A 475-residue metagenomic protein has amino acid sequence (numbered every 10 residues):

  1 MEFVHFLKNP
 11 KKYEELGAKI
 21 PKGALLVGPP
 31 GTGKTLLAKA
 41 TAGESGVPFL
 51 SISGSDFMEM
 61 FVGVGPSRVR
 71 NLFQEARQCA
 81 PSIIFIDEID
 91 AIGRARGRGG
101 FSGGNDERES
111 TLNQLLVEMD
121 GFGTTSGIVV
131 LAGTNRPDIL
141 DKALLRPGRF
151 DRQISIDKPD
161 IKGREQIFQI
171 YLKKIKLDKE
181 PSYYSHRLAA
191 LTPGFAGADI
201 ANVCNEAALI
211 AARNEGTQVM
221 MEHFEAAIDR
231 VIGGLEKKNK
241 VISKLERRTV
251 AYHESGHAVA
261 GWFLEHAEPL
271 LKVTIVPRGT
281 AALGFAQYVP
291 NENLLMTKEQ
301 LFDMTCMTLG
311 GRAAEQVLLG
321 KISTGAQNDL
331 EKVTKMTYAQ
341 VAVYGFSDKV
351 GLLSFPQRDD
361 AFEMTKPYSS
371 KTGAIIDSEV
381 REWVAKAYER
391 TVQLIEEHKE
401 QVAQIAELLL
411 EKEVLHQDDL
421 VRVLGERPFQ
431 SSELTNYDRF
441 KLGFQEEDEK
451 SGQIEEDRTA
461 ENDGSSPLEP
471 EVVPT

Functional and structural regions predicted by a protein language model:
M1-A189, F195, A207: Walker A/P-loop NTP-binding motif of AAA+ ATPase domains
M1-K8, D90-G93, L116, Q169 (+9 more regions): Amphipathic, well-packed alpha-helical segments that form the structural scaffold of globular domains
N9-L16, T124-G127, D178-E180, Q218 (+4 more regions): Active-site phosphate-binding and catalytic loops of NTP-dependent enzymes
I20-K22, P29-G33, G43, Q78 (+13 more regions): Short flexible coil/turn linkers enriched for glycine and charged/polar residues that connect secondary-structure
G43-P48, D90, N135, D178-Y183 (+3 more regions): Flexible hinge/switch segments at interdomain interfaces of large molecular machines
A190-E222, A226-K237, A258-L270, Q340-S347 (+2 more regions): AAA+ ATPase "lid" subdomain C-terminal helix
L245-Y252, A258-T475: Soluble catalytic regions of large protease machineries
